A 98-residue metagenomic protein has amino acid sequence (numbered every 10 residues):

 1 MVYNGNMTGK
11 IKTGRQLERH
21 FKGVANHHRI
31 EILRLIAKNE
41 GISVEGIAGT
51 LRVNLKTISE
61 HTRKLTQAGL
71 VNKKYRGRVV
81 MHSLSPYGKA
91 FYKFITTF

Functional and structural regions predicted by a protein language model:
N4-I30: Short alpha-helical segments that sit at the start of domains
G5, L17, F21, K38 (+1 more regions): Conserved segment of winged-helix/HTH DNA-binding domains
H27, N39-S43: Short capping segments at the starts of secondary-structure elements
I30-R34, A90: Pre-recognition alpha-helix immediately N-terminal to the DNA-recognition helix within helix-turn-helix or winged-helix
G46-G49: A short acidic, leucine-rich amphipathic alpha-helix
K56: Key DNA-contact positions within bacterial/archaeal DNA-binding proteins
T62-R63: Short, hydrophobic-biased segments on the C-terminal half of alpha helices that form "recognition helices"
T66-G77, S83: Beta-hairpin "wing" of winged helix-turn-helix
